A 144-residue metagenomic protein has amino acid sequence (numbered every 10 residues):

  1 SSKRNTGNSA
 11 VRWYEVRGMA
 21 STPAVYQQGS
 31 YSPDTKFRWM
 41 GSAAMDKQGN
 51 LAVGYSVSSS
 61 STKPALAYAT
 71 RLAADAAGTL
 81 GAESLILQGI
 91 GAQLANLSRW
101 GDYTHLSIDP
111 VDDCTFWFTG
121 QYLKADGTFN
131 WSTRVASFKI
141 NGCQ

Functional and structural regions predicted by a protein language model:
S1-Q144: C-terminal PAP-associated
